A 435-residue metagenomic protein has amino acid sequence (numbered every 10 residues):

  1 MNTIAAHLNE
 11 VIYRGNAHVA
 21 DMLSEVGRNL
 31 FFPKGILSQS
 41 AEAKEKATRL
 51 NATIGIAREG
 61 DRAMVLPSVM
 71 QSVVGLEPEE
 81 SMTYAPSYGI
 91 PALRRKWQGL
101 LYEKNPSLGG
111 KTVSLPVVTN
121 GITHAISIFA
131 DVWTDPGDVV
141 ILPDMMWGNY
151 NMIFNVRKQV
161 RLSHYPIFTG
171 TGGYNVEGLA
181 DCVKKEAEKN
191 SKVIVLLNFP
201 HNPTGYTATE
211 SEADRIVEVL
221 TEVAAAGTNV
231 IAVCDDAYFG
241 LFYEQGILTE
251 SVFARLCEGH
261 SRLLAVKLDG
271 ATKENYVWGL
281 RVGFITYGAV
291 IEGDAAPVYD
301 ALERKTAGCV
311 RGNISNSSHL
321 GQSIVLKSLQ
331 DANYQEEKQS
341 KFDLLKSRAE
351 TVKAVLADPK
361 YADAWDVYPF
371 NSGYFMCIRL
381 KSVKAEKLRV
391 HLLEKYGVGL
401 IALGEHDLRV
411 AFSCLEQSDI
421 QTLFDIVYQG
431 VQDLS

Functional and structural regions predicted by a protein language model:
N2, G99, E103, S107 (+5 more regions): PLP-dependent enzyme catalytic core of the Aspartate aminotransferase-like
N2-H7, Y13, A20, E25-N120 (+1 more regions): N-terminal small-domain helix-loop-helix segment of the aminotransferase-like
I4-G15, C257-D343: Conserved core segment of the aminotransferase class I/II
L50-A52, V117, I141, S163 (+3 more regions): Hydrophobic/aromatic beta-strand patches that form the interior of the parallel beta-sheet core in alpha/beta enzyme
R58-M64, N151, N202-Y206, G240-Y243 (+3 more regions): Short catalytic/ligand-binding loop motif for oxyanion handling, primarily in non-cytosolic enzymes, centered on
E77-A232, F239-G259, S418, D425: Conserved core of the PLP fold type I
T286, C377-R379, A411-S413: Short hydrophobic/aromatic beta-strand micro-patches that form the beta-sheet surface supporting nucleotide- or nucleic
H319, L326, K338-K353, A364-R379 (+1 more regions): Conserved glycine-rich beta-strand-loop-beta hairpin in the small C-terminal domain of fold type I
